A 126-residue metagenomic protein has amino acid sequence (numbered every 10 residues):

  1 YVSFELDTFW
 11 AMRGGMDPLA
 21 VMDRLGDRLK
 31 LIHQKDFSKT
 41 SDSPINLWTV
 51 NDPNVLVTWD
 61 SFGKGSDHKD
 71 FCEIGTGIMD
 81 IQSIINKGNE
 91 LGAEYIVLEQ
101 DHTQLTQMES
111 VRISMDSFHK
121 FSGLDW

Functional and structural regions predicted by a protein language model:
Y1-C72: Acidic/histidine-rich catalytic cores of soluble enzymes
Y1-S3, R28-K30, E90-Y95, L124: Short, well-ordered coil/turn segments that N-cap beta-strands
M16-A20, M79, R112-S114: Charged helix-capping and loop-helix junction motifs
V21, E73, G77, Q107-S110: Residue-level preference for long, well-ordered alpha-helices that form the structural scaffold of enzyme catalytic
D23, N86-N89, D116-H119: Surface-exposed alpha-helical segments enriched in charged/polar residues
T76-N89: A short, acidic, amphipathic alpha-helical segment used as a generic capping/interface helix at domain edges
V97-Q107: A short, acidic, flexible beta-alpha connecting loop/helix-capping segment that sits on the rim of active
L105-W126: C-terminal helical cap(s) of enzyme catalytic domains, especially alpha/beta-barrels
